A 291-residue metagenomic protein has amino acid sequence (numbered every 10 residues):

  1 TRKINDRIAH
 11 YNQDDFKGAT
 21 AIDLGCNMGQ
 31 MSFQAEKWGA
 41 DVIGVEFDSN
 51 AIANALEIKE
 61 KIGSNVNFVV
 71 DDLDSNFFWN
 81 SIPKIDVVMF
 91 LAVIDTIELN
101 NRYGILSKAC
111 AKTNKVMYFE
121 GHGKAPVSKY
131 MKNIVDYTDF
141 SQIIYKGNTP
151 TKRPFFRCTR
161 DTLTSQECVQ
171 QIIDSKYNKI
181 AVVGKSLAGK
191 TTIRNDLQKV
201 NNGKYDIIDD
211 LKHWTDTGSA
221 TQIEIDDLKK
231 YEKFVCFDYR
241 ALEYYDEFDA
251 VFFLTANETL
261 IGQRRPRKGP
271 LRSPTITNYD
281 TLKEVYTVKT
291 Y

Functional and structural regions predicted by a protein language model:
R2-K17: Conserved alpha-helix/loop element of class I SAM-dependent methyltransferases that forms part of the SAM/SAH-binding
G29-F33: Glycine-rich SAM-binding Motif I of class I
D41-E46: Conserved SAM-binding motif I beta-strand of class I
A55-L56: Conserved SAM-binding loop
I97-K108: A short, conserved alpha-helix within the catalytic core of class I
T113-K124: Conserved beta-strand signature within the Rossmann-like core of class I S-adenosyl-L-methionine
N195-Y231: Conserved substrate/cofactor phosphate-moiety recognition/catalytic segment in nucleotide-dependent phosphotransferases
A250-T290: A glycine- and Lys/Arg-enriched "phosphate-lid" helix/loop adjacent to the NTP-binding pocket of small-molecule kinases
